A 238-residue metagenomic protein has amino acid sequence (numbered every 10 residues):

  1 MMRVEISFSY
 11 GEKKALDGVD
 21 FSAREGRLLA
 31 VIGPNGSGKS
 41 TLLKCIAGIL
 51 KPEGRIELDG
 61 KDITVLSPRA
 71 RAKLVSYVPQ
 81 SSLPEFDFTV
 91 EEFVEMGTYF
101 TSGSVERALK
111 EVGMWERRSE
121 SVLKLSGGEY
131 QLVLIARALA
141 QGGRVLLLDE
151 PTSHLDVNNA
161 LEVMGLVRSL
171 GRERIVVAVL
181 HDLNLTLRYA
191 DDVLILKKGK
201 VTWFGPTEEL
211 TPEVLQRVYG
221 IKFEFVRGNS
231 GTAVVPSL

Functional and structural regions predicted by a protein language model:
I32-P34: The feature captures the beta-strand-to-loop junction immediately N-terminal to the Walker
A47: Helix-to-loop junction immediately C-terminal to a conserved catalytic motif
G54-D62, R71: Conserved ABC transporter NBD signature motif
G103-R118, L123: Conserved ABC ATPase "signature" region
L146-E150: Catalytic Walker B motif of ABC-type/P-loop ATPase nucleotide-binding domains
P212, V218-L238: ABC ATPase nucleotide-binding domains
